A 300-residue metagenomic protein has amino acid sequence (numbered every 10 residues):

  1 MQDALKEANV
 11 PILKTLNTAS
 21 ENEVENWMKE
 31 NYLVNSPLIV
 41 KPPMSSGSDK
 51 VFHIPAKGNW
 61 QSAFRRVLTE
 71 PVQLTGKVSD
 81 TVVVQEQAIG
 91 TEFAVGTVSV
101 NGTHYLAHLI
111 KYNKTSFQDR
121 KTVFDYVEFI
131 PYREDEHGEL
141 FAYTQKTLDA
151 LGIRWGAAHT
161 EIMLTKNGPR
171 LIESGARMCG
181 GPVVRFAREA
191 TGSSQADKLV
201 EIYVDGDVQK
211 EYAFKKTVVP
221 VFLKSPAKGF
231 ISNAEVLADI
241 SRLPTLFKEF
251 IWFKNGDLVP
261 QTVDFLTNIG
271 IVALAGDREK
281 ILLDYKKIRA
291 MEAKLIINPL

Functional and structural regions predicted by a protein language model:
M1-N26, E30, N268, K280-K286: Conserved N-proximal alpha/beta basic substrate-recognition cap immediately N-terminal to, or forming the N-lobe
P11-I12, N35-V40, P55-G90, R120-Y126 (+1 more regions): Conserved ATP-binding module of the ATP-grasp superfamily
T18, V51-A56, V98-V100, T165 (+1 more regions): Short beta-strand-to-turn element immediately C-terminal to the catalytic PLP-Schiff-base lysine in fold type I
K29-I39, L106: Acidic/histidine-enriched active-site and ligand-binding environments that engage anionic O-linkages
P42-S45, R120, T262-T267: Short, flexible turn/loop "capping" segments at secondary-structure junctions
F52, E86, E128-F129, R188 (+1 more regions): Short, well-ordered beta-strand elements within core beta-sheets of diverse protein domains
G58, E86-I153, A157, L164 (+4 more regions): ATP-dependent carboxylate/phosphate-activation module, predominantly the ATP-grasp catalytic core and closely related
V200-L300: Peripheral (often C-terminal) accessory segments that flank ATP-dependent C-N-forming ligase machineries
